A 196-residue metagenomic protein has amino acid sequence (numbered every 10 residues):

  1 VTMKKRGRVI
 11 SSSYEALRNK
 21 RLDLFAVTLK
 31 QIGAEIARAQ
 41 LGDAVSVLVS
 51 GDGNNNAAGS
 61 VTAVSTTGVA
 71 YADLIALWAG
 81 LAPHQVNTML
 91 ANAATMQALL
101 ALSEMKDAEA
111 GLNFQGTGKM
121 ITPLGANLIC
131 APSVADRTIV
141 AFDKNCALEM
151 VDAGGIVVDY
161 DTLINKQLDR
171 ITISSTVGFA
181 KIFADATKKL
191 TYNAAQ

Functional and structural regions predicted by a protein language model:
V1, L77-A79, I129, D159-Y160: A generic local secondary-structure boundary/capping motif
V1-K4, H84: Short glycine/proline-enriched loop/turn "hinge" motifs that connect secondary-structure elements and lie
R6-L81, Y192-Q196: Alpha-helical scaffold segments that mediate packing/assembly in large oligomeric complexes
S13, M89-T95, G125, D143 (+1 more regions): Helix N-cap / beta->alpha transition motif
A16, G42, T95-Q97, V134 (+1 more regions): Short loop/turn segments at secondary-structure transitions that flank enzyme active sites
S50-M120: Extended, solvent-exposed, turn-rich assembly/linker loops in the middle of proteins
L102-Q196: Sequence/fold signature of self-assembling virion shell proteins
